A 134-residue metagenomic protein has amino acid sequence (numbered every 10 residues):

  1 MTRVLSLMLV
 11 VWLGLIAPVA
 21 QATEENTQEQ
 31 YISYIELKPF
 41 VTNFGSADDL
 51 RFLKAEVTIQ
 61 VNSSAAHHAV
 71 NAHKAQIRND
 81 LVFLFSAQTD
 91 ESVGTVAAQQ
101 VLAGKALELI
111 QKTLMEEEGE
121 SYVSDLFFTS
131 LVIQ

Functional and structural regions predicted by a protein language model:
M1-Q134: Flexible, low-complexity charged segments
